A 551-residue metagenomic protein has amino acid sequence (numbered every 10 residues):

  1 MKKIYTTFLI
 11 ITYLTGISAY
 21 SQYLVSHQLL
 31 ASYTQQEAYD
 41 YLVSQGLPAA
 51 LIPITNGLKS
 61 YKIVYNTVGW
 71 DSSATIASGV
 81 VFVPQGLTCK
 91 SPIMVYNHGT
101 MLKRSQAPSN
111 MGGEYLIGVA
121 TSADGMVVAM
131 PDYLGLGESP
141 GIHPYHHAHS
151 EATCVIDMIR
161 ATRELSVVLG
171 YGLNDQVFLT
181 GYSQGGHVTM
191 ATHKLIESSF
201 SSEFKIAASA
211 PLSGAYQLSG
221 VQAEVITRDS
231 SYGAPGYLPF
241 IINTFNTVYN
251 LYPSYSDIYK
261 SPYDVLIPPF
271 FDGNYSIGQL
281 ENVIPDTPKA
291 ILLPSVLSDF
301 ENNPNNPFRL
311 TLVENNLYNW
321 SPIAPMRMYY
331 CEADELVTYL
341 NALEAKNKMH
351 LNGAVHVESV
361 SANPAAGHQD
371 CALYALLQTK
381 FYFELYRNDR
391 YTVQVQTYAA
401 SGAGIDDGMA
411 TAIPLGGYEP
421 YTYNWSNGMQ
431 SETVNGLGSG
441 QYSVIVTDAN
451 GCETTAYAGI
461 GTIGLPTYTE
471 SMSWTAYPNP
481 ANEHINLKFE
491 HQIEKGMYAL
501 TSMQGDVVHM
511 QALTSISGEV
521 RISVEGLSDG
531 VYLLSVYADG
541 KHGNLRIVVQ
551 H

Functional and structural regions predicted by a protein language model:
S21-T88: Catalytic-loop region of hydrolases
D71-A74, Q85-A120: Short, surface-exposed "cap/lid" segments of acyl-processing enzymes
H146-V167: Alpha/beta-hydrolase active-site loop
L212-N319: Accessory cap/linker subdomain of secreted extracellular hydrolases
P304, R309-L310, L336, L343-E344 (+1 more regions): C-terminal catalytic histidine-bearing segment of alpha/beta-hydrolase fold enzymes
R327-D334: Short beta-strand/loop motif that positions the catalytic acidic residue of the alpha/beta-hydrolase fold
N388-A400, Y457-A476, H491-Q492: Residue-level detector of functionally pivotal "anchor" positions at catalytic/ligand-binding pockets or at interdomain
Y418-N424, G436-T455, T467-Y477, A481-H551: C-terminal outer-membrane/trafficking sorting elements
